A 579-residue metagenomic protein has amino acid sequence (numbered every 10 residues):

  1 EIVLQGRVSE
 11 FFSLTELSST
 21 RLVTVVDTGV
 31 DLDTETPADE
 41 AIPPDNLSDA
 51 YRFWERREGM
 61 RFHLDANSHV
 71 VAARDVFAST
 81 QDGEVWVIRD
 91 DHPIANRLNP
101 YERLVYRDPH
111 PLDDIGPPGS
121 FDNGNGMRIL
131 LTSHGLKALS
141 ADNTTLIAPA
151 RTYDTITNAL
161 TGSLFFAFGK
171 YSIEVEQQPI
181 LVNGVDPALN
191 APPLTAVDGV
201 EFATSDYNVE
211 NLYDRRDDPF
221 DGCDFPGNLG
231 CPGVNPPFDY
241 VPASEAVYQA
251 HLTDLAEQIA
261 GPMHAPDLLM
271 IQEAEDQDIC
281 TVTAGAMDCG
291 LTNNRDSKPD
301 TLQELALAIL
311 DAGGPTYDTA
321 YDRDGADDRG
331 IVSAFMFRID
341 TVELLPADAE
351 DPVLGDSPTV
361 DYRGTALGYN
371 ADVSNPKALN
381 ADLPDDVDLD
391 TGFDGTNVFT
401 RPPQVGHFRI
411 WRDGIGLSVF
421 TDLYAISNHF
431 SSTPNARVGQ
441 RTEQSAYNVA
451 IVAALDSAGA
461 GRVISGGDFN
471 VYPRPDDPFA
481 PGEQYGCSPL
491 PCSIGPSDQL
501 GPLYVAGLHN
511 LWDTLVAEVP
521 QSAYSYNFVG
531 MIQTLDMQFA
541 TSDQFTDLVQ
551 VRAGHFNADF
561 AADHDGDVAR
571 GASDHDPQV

Functional and structural regions predicted by a protein language model:
E1-P236, H251-T253, D356-P402, R441-Q444 (+2 more regions): Extended non-catalytic accessory segments flanking core domains
V3, R61, D65, A250 (+11 more regions): Extracytoplasmic/secreted proteins, especially bacterial periplasmic and envelope-associated proteins
L4-S13, S19-D27, N67, V71 (+9 more regions): Sec-exported extracytoplasmic/periplasmic mature domains
S9-F12, V23-T24, L136-K137, V209-D214 (+9 more regions): Solvent-exposed loop/turn segments at secondary-structure junctions within structured extracellular/periplasmic domains
F12-T15, D214-R216, Q277-M287, D296-K298 (+8 more regions): Extracytoplasmic/secreted cell-surface and envelope-processing proteins
E58-F62, N125-M127, V200-A203, R329-V332 (+6 more regions): Residues that flank catalytic or metal-binding motifs in active/ligand-binding sites
G124, E174-A334, D340, N370-G395 (+6 more regions): N-terminal, active-site-proximal structural segment of metallo-dependent hydrolase catalytic domains
A148-F166, K170-S172, Q177-A191, I339-P402 (+4 more regions): Metal-dependent phosphoester-hydrolase catalytic domains
